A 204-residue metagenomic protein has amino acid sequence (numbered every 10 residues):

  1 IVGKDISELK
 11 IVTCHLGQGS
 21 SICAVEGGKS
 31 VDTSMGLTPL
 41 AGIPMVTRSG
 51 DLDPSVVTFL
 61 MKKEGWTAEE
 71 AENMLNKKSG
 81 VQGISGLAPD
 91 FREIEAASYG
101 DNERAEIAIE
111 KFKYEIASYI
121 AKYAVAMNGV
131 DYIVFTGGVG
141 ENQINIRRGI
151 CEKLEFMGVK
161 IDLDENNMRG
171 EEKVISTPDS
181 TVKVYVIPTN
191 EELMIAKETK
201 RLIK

Functional and structural regions predicted by a protein language model:
I1-K62: Glycine-rich phosphate-binding loop of actin/hexokinase-like ATP-binding domains
E8-C14, E69-K78, Y132-V134: Beta-strand segments within the central parallel beta-sheet cores of soluble alpha/beta enzyme folds
L16-Q18, V134-N142: Glycine-rich beta-strand-to-loop/alpha-helix junction loops that act as flexible
G17-S20, D51-S55, W66, E70 (+7 more regions): Conserved active-site and cofactor/substrate-binding residues in soluble primary-metabolism enzymes
M61-L87: Oxyanion-binding "anion nests"
N73, G80-I84, F91-M127: Adenine-nucleotide phosphate-binding core of ATP-dependent small-molecule kinases
E106-V130, G140-K204: Internal helix-turn-beta structural module
